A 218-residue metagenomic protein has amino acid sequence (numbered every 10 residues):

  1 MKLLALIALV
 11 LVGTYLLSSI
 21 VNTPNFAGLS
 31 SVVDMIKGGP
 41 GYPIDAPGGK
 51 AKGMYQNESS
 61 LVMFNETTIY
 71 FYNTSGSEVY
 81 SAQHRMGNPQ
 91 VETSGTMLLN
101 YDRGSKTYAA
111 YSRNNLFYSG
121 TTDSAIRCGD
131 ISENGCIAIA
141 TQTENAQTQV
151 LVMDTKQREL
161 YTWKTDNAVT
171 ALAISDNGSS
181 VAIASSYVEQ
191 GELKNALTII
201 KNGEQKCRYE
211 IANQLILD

Functional and structural regions predicted by a protein language model:
M1-G49: Sequence/structural signature of beta-propeller modules and their immediately flanking N-terminal secretory/stalk
S18-S19, T68-Y70, K106-A110, N145-L151 (+1 more regions): Structural motif
V32-A46, S75-Q83, N114-T121, Q157-K164 (+1 more regions): A short beta-strand motif characteristic of beta-propeller blades
I36-T74, Y80-T93, R127-C128: Beta-strand-rich domains and repeat architectures in extracellular enzymes and scaffolds, especially beta-propellers
P47-Y55, H84-T96, D123-G135, D166-D176 (+1 more regions): Repeated scaffold domains used in trafficking and secretory/extracellular systems, primarily beta-propellers
L61, L98, C136-A138, G178-V181: Hydrophobic beta-strand positions that form the internal "hydrophobic ladder" of WD40/Gbeta-like beta-propeller blades
F64, Y101, I139-T141, I183-A184: Residue-level marker for isolated small/hydroxyl-bearing positions within beta-strands of beta-sheet-rich domains
D166-D218: Acidic, serine/threonine- and glycine-rich low-complexity intrinsically disordered segments that serve as flexible
